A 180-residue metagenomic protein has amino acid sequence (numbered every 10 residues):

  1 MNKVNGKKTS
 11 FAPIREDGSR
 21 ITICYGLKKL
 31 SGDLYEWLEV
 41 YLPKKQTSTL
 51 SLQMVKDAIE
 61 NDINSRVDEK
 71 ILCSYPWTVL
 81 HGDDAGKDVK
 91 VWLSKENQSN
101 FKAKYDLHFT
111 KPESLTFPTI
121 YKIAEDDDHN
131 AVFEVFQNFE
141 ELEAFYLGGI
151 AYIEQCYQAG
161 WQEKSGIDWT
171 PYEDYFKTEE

Functional and structural regions predicted by a protein language model:
N2-E180: A preference for well-ordered globular domain cores that mediate specific macromolecular interactions or catalysis
